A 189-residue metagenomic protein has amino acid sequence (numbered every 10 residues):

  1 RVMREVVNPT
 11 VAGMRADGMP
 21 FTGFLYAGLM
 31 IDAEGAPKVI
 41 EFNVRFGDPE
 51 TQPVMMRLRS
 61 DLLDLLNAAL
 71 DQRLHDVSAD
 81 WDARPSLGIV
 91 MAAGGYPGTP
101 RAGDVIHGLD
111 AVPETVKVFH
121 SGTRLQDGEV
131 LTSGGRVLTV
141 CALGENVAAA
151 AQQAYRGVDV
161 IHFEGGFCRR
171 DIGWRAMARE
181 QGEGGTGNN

Functional and structural regions predicted by a protein language model:
R1-P9, A149-R156: A non-catalytic, amphipathic alpha-helix used as a structural packing/dimerization or gating element in enzyme scaffolds
M3-L25, N43-T115: Active-site "cap" helix and flanking loop/linker of ATP-utilizing ligase/carboxylase catalytic domains
M19-A33, R170: A short glycine-rich, hydrophobically flanked beta-strand micro-motif that places a catalytic Asp/Glu for divalent metal
Y26-G28, K38-V39, G88-V90, T139: Structured core elements
A27-I31, P37-F46, G122-T123: Short beta-strand elements
R101-T139: Generic long, charged, amphipathic alpha-helical segments
T123-D127, L131-G182: Generic C-terminus detector
Q181-N189: Short, basic, low-complexity termini and linkers enriched in Ser/Thr/Gly/Pro that act as targeting/leader peptides
